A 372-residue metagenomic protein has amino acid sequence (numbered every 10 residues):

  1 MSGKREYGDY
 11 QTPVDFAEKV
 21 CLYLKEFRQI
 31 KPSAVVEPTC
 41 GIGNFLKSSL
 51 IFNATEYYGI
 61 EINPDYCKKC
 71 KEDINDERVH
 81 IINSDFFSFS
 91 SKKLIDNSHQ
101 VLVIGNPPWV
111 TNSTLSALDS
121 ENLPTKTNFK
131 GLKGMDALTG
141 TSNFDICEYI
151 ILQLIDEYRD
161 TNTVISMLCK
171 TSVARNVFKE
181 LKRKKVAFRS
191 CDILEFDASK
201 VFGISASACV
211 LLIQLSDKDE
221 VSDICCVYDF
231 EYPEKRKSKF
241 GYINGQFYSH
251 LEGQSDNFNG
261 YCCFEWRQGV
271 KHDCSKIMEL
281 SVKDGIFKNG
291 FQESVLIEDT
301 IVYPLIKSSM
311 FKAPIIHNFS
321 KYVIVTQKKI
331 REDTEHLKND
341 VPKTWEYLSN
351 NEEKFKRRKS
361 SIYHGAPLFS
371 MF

Functional and structural regions predicted by a protein language model:
S2-Y23, T39-K69, R78, S84-I286: Signature of N6-adenine DNA methyltransferases within the class I
Y23-I30: Glycine-rich helix-loop-beta junction characteristic of Rossmann-like nucleotide cofactor-binding loops
R28, V201-G203, L296: Generic marker of residues within folded, mature protein domains
Q29, D219-E220, A313: Short helix-capping/linker segments at secondary-structure and domain boundaries
K31-G41: Conserved class I S-adenosyl-L-methionine
I74: Conserved hydrophobic residues forming the short capping helix/wall of the S-adenosyl-L-methionine
S255-F372: Polybasic, glycine- and aromatic-enriched phosphate-binding surface used to engage nucleic acids
